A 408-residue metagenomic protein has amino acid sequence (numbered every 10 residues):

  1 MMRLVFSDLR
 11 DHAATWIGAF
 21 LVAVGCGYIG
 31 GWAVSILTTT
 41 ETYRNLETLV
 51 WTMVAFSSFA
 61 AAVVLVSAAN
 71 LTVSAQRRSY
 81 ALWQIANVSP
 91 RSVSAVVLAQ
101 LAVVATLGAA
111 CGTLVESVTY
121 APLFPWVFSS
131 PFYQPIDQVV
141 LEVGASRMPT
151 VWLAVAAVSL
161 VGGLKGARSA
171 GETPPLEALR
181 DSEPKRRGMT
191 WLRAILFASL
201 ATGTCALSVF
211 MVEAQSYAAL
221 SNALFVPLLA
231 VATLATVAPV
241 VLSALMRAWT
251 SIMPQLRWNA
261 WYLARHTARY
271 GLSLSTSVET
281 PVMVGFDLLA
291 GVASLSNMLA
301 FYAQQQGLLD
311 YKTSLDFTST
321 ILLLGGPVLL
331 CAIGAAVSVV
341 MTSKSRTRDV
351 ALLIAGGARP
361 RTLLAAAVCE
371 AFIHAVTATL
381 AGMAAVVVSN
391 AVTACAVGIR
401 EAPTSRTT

Functional and structural regions predicted by a protein language model:
M2-I36, T42-T48, S58-A61, T150-G163 (+1 more regions): Alpha-helical transmembrane segments, especially those used as permease/efflux helices and single-pass anchors
L4, T15, V63-V103, I333-F372: Interfacial "coupling" helices/loops that link adjacent transmembrane helices in transporter permeases
W16-A19, V97-L114, R187-L200, A367-M383: Selective transmembrane-helix segments that form parts of the transport pathway or gating/packing helices in multipass
G18, Y43-F59, S130-G162, P184-S199 (+2 more regions): Conserved transmembrane alpha-helices of multi-pass membrane proteins, especially helix-helix packing segments enriched
G18-I29, W51-S67, V104, G108 (+8 more regions): Alpha-helical transmembrane segments of integral membrane proteins
Y28-T38, A69, A102-F132, R147-E172 (+4 more regions): Small-residue-rich transmembrane alpha-helices
T173-R186: Short cytosolic juxtamembrane segments of multi-pass membrane proteins
A300-T408: C-terminal structured domain segments across diverse proteins
